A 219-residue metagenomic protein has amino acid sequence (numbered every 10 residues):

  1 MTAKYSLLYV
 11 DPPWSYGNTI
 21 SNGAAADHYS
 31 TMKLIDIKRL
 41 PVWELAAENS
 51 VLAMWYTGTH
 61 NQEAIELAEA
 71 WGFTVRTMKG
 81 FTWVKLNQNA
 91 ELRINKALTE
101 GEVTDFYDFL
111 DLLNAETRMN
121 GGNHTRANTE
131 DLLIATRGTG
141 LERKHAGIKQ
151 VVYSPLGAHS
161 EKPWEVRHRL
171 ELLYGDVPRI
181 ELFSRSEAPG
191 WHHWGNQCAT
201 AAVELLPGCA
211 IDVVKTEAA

Functional and structural regions predicted by a protein language model:
M1-A219: Class I S-adenosyl-L-methionine-dependent methyltransferase catalytic core
